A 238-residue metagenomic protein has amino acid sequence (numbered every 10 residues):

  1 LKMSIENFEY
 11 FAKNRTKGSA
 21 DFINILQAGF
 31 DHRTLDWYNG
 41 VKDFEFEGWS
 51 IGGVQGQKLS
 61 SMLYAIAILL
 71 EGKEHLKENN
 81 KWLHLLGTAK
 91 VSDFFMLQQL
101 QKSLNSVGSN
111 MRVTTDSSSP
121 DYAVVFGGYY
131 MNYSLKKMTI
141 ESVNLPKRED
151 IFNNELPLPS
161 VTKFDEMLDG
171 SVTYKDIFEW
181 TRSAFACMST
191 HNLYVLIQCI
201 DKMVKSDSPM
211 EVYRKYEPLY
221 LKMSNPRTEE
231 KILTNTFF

Functional and structural regions predicted by a protein language model:
L1-K81, M96-Q101, F126-M131, K137: Conserved alpha/beta-domain cores
E9, K13-G18, L70-K81, V91-S92 (+1 more regions): Alpha/beta catalytic cores of nucleotide-metabolism and tRNA/nucleoside-modifying enzymes
A28, L83-V91: Glycine-rich beta-to-alpha transition loops that act as phosphate-gripper elements at the mouths of alpha/beta enzyme
I51, L85, T115-S117: Conserved beta-strand positions
